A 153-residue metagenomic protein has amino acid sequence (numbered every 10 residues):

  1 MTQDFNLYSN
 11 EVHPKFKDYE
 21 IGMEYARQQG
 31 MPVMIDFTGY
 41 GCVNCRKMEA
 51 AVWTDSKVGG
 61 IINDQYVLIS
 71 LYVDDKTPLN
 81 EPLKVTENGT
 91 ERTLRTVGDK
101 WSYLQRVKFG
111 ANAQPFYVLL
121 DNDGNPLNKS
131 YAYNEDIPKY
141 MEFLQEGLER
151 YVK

Functional and structural regions predicted by a protein language model:
M1-I35, Y40-K153: Proteins that catalyze or organize thiol-disulfide redox chemistry and the adjacent proteostasis machinery handling
